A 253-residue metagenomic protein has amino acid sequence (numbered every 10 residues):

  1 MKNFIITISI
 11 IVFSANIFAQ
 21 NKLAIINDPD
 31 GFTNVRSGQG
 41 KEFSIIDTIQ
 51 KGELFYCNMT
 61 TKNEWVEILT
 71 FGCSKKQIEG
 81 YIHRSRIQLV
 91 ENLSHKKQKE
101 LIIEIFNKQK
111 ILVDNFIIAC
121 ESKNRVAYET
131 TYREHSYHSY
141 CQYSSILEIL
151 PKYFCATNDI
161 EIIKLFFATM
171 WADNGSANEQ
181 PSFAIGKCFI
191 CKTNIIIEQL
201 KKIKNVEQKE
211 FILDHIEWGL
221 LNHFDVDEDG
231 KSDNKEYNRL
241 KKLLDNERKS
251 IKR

Functional and structural regions predicted by a protein language model:
M1-I25: Bacterial Sec-dependent N-terminal signal peptides
N21-L23, F32, I45-S85: SH3/SH3-like beta-barrel superfamily modules
D28-D30: Short, solvent-exposed loop/edge segments of extracellular or virion-exposed proteins
Q39-S44: Short alpha-helix capping/helix-loop boundary micro-motifs
R84-N92: Structured surface patches comprising rigid loops and adjacent beta-strands/short helices at the edges of well-ordered
E91-L150, G230-D233, Y237-K242: Terminal domain-start segments
T131-A156, I162-D173, A177: Alpha-helical segments in soluble extracytoplasmic regions
I160-R253: Extended alpha-helical scaffolding segments
